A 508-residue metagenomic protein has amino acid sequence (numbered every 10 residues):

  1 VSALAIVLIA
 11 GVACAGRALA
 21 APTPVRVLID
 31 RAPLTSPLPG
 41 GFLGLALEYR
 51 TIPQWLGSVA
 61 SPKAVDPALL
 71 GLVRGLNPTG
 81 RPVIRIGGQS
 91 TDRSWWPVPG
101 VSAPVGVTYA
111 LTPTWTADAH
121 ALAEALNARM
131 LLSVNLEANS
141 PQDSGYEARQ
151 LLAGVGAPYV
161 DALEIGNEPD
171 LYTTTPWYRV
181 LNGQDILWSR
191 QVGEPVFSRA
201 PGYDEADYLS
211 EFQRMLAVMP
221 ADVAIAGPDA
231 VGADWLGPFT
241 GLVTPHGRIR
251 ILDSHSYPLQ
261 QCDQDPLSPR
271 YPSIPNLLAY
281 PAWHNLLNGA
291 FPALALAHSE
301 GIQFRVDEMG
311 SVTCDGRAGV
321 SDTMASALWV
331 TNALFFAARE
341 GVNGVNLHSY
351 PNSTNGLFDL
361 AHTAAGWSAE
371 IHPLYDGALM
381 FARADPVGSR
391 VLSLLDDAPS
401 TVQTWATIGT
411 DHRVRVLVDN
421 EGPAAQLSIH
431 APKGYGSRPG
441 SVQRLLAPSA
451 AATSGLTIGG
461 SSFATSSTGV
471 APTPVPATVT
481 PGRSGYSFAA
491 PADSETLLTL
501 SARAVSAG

Functional and structural regions predicted by a protein language model:
S2-A13: Bacterial N-terminal signal peptides
A13-G237, V243-R248, L294-R305, L328-S353 (+2 more regions): Non-catalytic accessory regions flanking glycosidase/transglycosidase catalytic cores in CAZymes
V105-V107, G202, Y280-P281, G319-S321: Short, contiguous strand/loop micro-motifs
T174-W177, G237-F239, D263-P266, G316-A318: Short acidic, glycine/serine/threonine-rich loops at helix termini
L259-T313: Glycoside hydrolase catalytic-domain groove-lining segments
R317-N332: Extracellular glycoside hydrolase catalytic/binding regions
